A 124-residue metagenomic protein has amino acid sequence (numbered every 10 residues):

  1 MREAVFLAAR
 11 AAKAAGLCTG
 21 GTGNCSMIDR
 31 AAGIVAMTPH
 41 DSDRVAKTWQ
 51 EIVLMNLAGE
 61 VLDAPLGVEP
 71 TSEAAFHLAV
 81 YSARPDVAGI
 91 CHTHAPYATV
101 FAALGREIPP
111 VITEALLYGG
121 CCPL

Functional and structural regions predicted by a protein language model:
M1-L124: Glycine-rich flexible loops
